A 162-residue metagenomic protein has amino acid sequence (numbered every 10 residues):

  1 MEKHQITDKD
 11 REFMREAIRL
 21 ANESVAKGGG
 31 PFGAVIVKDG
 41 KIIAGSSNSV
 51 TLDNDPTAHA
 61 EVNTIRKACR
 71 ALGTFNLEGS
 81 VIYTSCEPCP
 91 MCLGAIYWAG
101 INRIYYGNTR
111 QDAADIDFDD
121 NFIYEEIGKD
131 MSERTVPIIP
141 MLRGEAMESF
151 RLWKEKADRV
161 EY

Functional and structural regions predicted by a protein language model:
M1-S24, A95-Y162: Zinc-dependent deaminase
D8, P31, T51-H59, E87 (+2 more regions): Residues at secondary-structure transition points
A17, A21-S24, A34, A44 (+2 more regions): Small-residue (primarily alanine) positions within well-ordered alpha-helices, especially packing/interaction faces
A26-G29: A short helix-loop-beta-strand connector motif used in the catalytic cores of GNAT acetyltransferases and, in some
F32-G40: Short beta-strand scaffold segments in enzyme catalytic cores
A34, G73-T74, G128-D130: Short secondary-structure boundary/capping segments
I43-V50: Short beta->alpha transition motifs characteristic of CBS
N54-A58, V62-A99: Helix-adjacent hinge/juxtasegments
